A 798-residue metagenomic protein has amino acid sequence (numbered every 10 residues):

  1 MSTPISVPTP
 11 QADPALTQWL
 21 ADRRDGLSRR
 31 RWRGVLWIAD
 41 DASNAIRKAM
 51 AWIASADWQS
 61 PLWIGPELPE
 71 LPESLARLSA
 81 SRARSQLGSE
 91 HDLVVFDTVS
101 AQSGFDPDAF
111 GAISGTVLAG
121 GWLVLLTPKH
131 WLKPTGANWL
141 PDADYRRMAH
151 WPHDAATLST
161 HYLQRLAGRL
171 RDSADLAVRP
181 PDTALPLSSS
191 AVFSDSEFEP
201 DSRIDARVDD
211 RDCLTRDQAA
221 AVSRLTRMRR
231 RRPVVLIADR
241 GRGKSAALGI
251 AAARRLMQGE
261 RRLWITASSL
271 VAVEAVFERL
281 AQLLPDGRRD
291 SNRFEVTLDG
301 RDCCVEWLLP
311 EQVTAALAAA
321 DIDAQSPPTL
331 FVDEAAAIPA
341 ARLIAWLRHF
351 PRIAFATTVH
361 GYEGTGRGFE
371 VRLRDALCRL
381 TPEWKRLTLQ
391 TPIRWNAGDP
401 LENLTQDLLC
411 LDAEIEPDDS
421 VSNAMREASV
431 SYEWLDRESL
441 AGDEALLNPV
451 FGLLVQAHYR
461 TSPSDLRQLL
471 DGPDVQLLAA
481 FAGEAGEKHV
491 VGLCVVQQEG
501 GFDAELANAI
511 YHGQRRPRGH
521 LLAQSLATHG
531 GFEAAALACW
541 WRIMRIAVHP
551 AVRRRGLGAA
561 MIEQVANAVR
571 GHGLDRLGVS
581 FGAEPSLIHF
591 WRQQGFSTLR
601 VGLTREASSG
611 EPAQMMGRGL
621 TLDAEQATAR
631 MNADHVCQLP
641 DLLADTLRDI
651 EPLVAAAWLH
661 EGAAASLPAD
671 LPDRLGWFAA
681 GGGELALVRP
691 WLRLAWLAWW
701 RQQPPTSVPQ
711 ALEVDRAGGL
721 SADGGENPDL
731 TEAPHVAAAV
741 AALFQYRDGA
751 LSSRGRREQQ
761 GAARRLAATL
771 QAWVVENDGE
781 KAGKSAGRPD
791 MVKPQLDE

Functional and structural regions predicted by a protein language model:
Q11-R23, D210-R232: N-terminal pre-P-loop "Q-motif" helix
G34-D41, I53-P66, I237, R261-V276: Conserved RecA-like ASCE P-loop NTPase motor core of nucleic-acid helicases/translocases
P69-D92, A267-A319: Inter-Walker segment of RecA-like/P-loop motor cores
S85-D195: N-terminal accessory nucleic-acid engagement/regulatory domains that precede and modulate ATP-driven motor cores
P152-R216, E363, D375-P417: Conserved coupling/interface region of RecA-like P-loop/ASCE motor cores
A246-G249, R545-V548, R553-V569: Conserved acetyl-CoA-binding loop-helix of GNAT-fold acetyltransferases
R288-R301, L308-A319, T329, A341 (+3 more regions): Terminal substrate-recognition subdomain of acyl/acetyltransferases
S431-Q498: Conserved helicase/translocase motor-coupling segment
